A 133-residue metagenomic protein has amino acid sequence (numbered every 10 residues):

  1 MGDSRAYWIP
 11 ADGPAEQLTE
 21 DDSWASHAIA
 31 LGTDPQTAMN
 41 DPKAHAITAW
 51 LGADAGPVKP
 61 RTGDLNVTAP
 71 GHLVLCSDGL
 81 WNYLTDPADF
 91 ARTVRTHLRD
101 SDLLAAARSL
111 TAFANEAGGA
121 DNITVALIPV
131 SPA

Functional and structural regions predicted by a protein language model:
M1-T68, I123-V125: "…together with the soluble PPM/PP2C metallo-phosphatase catalytic core" -> "…together with the soluble PPM/PP2C
D41, H45-C76, L80-A133: C-terminal catalytic subdomain
